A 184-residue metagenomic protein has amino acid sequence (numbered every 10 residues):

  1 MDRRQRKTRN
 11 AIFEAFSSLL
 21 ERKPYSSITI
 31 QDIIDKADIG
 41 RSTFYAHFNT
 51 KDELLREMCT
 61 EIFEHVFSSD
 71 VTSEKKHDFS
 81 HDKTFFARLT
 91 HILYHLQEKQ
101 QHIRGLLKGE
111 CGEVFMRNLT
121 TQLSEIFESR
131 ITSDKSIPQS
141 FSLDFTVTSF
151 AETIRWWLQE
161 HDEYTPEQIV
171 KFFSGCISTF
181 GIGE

Functional and structural regions predicted by a protein language model:
M1-K23, K36: Basic, helix-initiating cap at the start of DNA-binding domains
S18-Y25, K99, S129-R130, F180: Basic, amphipathic alpha-helical hairpins
L19-E53: Helix-turn-helix
T29-I30, M58-F67: Short, basic, alpha-helical segments at the C-terminal edge of helix-turn-helix-like DNA-binding modules
V71-Q101: Hydrophobic alpha-helical connector segments
T90-T120: Amphipathic alpha-helical segments used for helix-helix packing
G109-S133, I137-T148: Amphipathic alpha-helical packing segments from all-alpha helical-bundle domains
T148, E152, W156-E184: C-terminal peripheral helix-coil segments that are non-catalytic and often amphipathic
